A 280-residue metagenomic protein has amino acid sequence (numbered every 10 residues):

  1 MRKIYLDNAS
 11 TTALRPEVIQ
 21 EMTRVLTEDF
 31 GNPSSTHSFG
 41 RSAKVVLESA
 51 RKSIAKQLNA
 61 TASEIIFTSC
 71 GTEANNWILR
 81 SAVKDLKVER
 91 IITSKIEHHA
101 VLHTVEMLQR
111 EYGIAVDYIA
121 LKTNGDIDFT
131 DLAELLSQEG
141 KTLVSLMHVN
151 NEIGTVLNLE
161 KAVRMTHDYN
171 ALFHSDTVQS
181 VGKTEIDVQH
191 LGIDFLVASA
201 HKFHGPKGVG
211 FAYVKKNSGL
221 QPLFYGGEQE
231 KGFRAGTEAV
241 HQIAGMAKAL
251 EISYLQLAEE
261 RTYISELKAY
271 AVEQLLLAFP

Functional and structural regions predicted by a protein language model:
M1-P280: Pyridoxal 5′-phosphate
